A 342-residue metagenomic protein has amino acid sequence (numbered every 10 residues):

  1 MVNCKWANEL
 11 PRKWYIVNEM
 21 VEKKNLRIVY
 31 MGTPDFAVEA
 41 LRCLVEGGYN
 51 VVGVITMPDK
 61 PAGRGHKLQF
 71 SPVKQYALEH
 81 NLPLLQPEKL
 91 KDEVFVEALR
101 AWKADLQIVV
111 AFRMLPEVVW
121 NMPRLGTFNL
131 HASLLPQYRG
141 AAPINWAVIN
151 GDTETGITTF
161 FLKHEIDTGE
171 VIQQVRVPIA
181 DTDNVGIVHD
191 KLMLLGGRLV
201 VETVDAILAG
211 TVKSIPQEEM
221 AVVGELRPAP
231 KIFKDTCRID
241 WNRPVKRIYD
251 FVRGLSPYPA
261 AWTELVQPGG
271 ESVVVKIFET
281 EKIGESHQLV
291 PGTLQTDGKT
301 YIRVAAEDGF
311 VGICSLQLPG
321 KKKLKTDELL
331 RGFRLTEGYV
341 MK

Functional and structural regions predicted by a protein language model:
V17-G65: N-terminal Rossmann-like dinucleotide-binding module
L26, G47-N50, M57, L106-K231 (+1 more regions): Donor/substrate-binding cores of folate-linked one-carbon enzymes
T33-F36, E88-K91, A111-M114, I283: Short beta->alpha connector loops
P61-D105: N-terminal glycine-/serine-/threonine-rich beta1-alpha1-beta2 phosphate-ribose binding loop of Rossmann-like
A221-K342: Internal anion-binding site segments
